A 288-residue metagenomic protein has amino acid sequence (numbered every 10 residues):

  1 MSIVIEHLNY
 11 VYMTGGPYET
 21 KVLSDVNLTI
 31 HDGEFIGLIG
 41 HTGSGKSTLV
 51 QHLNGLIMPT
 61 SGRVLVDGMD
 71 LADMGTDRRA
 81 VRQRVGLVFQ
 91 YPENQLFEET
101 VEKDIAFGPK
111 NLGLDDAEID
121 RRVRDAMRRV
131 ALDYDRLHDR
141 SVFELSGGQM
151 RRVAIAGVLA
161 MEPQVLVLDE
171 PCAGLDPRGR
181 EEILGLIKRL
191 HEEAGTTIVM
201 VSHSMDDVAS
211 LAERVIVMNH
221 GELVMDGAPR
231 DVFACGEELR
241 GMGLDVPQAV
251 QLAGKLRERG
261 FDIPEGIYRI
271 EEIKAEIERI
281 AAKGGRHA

Functional and structural regions predicted by a protein language model:
S2, V11-D25, G75-D77: A short, flexible loop at the N-terminus of ABC-type nucleotide-binding domains that lies
N54: Helix-to-loop junction immediately C-terminal to a conserved catalytic motif
G62-D73, V81: Conserved ABC transporter NBD signature motif
S141-L145, Q149: Conserved ABC ATPase signature
E162: Conserved catalytic motifs of ABC-family nucleotide-binding domains
L166-D169: Catalytic Walker B motif of ABC-type/P-loop ATPase nucleotide-binding domains
